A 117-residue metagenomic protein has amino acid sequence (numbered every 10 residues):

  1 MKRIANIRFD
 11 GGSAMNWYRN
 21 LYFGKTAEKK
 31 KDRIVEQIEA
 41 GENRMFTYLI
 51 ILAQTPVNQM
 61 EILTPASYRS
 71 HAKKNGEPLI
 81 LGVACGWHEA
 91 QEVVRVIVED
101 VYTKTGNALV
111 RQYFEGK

Functional and structural regions predicted by a protein language model:
M1-A14: Short, Lys/Arg-enriched N-terminal segments with co-localized hydrophobic residues within the first ~10-30 amino acids
A5, D32-E39, P65-S70: Intrinsically disordered, low-complexity boundary segments flanking structured domains
G11-V57: The feature represents the first ordered module of a protein
N43-P78: Short aromatic-glycine-(Arg/Gly/Cys) micro-motifs in beta-strand/loop hairpins
N75-K117: Short, compact, well-ordered microdomains
